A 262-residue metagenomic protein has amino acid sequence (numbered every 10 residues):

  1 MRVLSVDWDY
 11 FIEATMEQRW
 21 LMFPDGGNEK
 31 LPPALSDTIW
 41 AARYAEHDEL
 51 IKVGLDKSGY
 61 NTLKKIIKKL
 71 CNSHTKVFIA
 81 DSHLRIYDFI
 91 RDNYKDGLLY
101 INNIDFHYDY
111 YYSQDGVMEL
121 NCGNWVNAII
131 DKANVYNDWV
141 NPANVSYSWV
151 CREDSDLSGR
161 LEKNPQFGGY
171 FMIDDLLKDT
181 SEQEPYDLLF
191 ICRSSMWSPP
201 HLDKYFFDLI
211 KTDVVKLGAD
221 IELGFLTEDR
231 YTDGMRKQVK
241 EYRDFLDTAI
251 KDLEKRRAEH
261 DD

Functional and structural regions predicted by a protein language model:
R2-D262: Conserved alpha-helical scaffold segments that buttress catalytic/binding sites
